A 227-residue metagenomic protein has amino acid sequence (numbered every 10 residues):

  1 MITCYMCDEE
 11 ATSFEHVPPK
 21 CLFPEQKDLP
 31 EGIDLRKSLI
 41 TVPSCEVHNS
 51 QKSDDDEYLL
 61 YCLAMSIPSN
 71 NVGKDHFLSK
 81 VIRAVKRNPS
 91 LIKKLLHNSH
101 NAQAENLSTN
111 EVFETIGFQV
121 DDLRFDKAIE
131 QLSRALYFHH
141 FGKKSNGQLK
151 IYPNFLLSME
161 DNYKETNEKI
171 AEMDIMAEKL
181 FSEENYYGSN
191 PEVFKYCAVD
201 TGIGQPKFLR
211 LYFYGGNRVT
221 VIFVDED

Functional and structural regions predicted by a protein language model:
Y5-T41, E57-Y58: Histidine-centered nuclease catalytic patch
D8, E46-N49: Cys/His-coordinated zinc-binding microdomains
L35, S50-K86: Polybasic, low-complexity binding patches
P43-S44, L209: Short hydrophobic-aromatic micro-motifs
R83-D122: Short flanking/linker segments adjacent to small metal-binding domains or redox-active Cys/His motifs
N110-D227: C-terminal, charged low-complexity interaction regions
